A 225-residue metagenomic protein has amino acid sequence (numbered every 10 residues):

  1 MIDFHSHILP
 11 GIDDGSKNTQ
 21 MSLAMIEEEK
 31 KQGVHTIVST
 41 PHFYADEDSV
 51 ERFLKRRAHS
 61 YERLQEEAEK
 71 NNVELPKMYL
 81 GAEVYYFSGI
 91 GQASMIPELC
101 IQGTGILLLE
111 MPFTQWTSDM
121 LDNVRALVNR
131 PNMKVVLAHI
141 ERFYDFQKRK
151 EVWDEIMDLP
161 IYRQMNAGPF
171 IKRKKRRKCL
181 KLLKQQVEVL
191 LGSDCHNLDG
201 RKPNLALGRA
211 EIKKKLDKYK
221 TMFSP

Functional and structural regions predicted by a protein language model:
M1-L75: An N-terminally biased module of ancient metal coordination in phosphate/nucleic-acid-related enzymes
H5, P41, M78, H139 (+1 more regions): Divalent metal-coordination and catalytic microenvironments
K30, V128-N129, L183-K184: Non-catalytic positions within long, well-ordered alpha-helices that form the structural scaffold/packing of enzyme
H35-T36, M133, V189: Short acidic/polar active-site loop segments enriched in Thr and Asp
Y44-E47, Y85-F87, R142-F146, F170-K174 (+1 more regions): Active-site environment of divalent metal-dependent phosphoester hydrolases
D48-Q164: Extended substrate/RNA-proximal surfaces in nucleic-acid metabolism proteins
E188-N204: Short acidic/histidine-rich active-site segments
L205-P225: Mid-to-C-terminal alpha-helical segments outside catalytic/metal-binding sites
